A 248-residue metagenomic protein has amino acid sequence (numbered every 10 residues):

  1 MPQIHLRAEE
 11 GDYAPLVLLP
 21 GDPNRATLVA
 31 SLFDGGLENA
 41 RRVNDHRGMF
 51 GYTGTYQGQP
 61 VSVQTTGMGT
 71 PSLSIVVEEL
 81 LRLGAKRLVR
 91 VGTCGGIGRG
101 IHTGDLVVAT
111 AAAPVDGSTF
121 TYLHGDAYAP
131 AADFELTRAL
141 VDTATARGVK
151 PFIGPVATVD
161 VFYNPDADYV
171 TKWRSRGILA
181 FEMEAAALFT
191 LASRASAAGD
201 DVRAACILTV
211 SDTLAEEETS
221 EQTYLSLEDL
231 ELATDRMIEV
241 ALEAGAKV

Functional and structural regions predicted by a protein language model:
M1-R138: Metabolite-binding pocket within alpha/beta catalytic cores that recognizes anionic/polar moieties
P23, G95, A157-F162, A187 (+1 more regions): Glycine-rich beta-alpha junction loops
L37-D45, G148-P155, V248: Flexible, glycine/charged-enriched surface loops at secondary-structure junctions
V115-S118, N164-D166, T213-T219: Short acidic/His/Gly/Ser-rich catalytic and metal-binding motifs that mark active-site loops of diverse hydrolases
A127-A180: Active-site rim beta-loop-alpha module in soluble metabolic enzymes
A139-R147, L191, V240-V248: Generic non-transmembrane alpha-helical segments
D168-T213: A C-terminal functional module that forms or caps the active site or interfaces directly with catalytic machinery
L214-V248: His/Asp/Glu-rich mid-to-C-terminal helical/loop segments that flank catalytic regions of hydrolases
